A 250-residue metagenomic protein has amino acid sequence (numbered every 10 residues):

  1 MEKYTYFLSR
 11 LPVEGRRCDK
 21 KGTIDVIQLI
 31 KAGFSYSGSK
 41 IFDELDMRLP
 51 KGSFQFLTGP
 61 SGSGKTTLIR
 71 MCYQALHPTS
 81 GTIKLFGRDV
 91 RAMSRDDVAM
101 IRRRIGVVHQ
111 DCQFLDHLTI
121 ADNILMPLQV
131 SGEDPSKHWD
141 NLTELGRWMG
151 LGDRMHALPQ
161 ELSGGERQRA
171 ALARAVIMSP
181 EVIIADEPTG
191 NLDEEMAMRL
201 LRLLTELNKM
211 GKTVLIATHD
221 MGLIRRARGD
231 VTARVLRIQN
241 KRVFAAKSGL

Functional and structural regions predicted by a protein language model:
Y73: Helix-to-loop junction immediately C-terminal to a conserved catalytic motif
G81-D89: Conserved ABC transporter NBD signature motif
D89, Q129, S136-R154: Conserved ABC ATPase "signature" region
L118-M126: Short coil-to-helix segment of the ABC ATPase nucleotide-binding domain corresponding to the Q-loop/switch region
A157-Q160, M178, M210: Conserved signature/switch motifs of ABC ATPase nucleotide-binding domains
L158-L162, E166-Q168: Conserved ABC ATPase signature
I183-D186: Catalytic Walker B motif of ABC-type/P-loop ATPase nucleotide-binding domains
